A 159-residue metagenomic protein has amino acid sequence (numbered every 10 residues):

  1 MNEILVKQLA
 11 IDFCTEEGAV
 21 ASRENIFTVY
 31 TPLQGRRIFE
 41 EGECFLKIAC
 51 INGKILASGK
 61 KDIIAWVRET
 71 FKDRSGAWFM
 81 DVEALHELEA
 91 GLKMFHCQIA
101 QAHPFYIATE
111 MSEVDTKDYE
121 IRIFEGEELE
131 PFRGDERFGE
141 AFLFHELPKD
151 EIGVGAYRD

Functional and structural regions predicted by a protein language model:
M1-E16, K149-G153, Y157-D159: Acyl-donor (CoA/ACP) binding surface of acyl/acetyltransferases
L5-E128: Acyl-donor-binding surface of acyltransferase catalytic domains
E128-D159: A mid-sequence, solvent-exposed acidic-amphipathic segment
